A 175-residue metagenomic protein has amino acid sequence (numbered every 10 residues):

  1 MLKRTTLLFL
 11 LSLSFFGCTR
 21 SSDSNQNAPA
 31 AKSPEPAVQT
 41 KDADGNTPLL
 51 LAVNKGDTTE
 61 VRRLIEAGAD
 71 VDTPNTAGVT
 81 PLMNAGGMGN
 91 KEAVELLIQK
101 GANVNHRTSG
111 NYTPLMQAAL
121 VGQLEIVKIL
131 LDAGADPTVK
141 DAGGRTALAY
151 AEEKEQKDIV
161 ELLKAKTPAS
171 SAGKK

Functional and structural regions predicted by a protein language model:
T19-S21: Bacterial signal peptide processing site
L51-G56, N84-N90, Q117-Q123, Y150-Q156: Ankyrin repeat A-helix N-terminal signature
D57-I65, N90-I98, Q123-L131, K157-K164: Ankyrin repeat structural motif
A69, A102, A135, T167-P168: Ankyrin-repeat C-terminal turn/loop position
P137-G173: Leucine-rich solenoid repeat scaffolds
